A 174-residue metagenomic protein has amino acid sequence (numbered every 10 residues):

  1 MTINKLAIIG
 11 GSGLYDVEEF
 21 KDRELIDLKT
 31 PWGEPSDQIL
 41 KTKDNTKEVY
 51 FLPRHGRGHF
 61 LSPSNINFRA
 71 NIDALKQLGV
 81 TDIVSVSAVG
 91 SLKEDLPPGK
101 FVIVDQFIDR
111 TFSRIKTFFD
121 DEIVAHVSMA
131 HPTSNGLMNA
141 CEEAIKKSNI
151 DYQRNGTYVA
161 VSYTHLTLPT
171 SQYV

Functional and structural regions predicted by a protein language model:
T2-M129: Metabolite-binding pocket within alpha/beta catalytic cores that recognizes anionic/polar moieties
E122-T133, V159-V161, S171: Polyanion-binding loop/helix "lid" in catalytic or ligand-binding cores
S134-L166: Active-site rim beta-loop-alpha module in soluble metabolic enzymes
H165-V174: Single conserved hydrophobic/aromatic residue that forms the stacking wall/gate of nucleotide- or nucleobase-binding
